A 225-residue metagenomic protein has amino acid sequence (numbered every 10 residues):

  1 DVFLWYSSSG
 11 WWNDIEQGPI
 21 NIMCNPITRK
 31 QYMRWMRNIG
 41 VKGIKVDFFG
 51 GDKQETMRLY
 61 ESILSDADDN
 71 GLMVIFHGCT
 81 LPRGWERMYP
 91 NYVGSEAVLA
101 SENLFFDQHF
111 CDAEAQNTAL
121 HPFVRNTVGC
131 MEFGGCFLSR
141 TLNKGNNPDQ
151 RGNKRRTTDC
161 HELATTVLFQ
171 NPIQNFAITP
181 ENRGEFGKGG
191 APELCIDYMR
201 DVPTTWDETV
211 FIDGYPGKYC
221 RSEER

Functional and structural regions predicted by a protein language model:
D1-T158: Aromatic- and carboxylate-enriched substrate-binding clefts and catalytic-loop regions of carbohydrate-active enzymes
R151-G152, P216-C220: Glycine-rich, charged/polar anion/phosphate-binding loops that engage phosphate groups from diverse ligands
C160-P216: Catalytic cores of secreted or luminal carbohydrate-active enzymes
E224-R225: Conserved small/polar residues in nucleotide/adenosyl-binding loops
